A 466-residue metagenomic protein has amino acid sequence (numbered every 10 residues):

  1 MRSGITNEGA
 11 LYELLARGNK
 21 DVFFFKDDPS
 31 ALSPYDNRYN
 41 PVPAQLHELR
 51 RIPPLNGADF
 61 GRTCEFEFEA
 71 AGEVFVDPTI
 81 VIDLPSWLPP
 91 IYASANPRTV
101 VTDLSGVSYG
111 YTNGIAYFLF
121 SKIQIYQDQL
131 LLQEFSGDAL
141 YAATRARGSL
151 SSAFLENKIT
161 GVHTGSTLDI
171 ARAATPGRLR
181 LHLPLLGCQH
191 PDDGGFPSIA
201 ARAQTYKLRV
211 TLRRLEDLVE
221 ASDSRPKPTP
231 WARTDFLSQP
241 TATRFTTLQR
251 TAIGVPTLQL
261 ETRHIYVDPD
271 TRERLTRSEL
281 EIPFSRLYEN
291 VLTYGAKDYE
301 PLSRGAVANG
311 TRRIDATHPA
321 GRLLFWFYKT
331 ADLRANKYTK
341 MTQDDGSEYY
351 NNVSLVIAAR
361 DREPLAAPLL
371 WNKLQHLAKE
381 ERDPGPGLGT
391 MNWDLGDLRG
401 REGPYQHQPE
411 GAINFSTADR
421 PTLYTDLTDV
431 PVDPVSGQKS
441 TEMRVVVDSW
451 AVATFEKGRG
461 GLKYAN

Functional and structural regions predicted by a protein language model:
M1-N466: Short, low-complexity Pro/Thr/Gly
